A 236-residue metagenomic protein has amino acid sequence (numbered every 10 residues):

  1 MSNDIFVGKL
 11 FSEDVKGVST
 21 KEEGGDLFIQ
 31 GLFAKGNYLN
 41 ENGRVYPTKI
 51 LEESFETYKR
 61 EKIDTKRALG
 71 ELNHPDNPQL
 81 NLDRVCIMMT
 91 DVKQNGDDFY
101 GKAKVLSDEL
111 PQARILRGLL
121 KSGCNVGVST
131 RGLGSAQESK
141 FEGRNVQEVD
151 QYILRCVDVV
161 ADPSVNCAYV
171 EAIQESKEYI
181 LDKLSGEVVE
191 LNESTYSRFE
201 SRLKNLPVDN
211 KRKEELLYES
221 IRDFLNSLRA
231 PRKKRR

Functional and structural regions predicted by a protein language model:
M1-D64, V208: Polar/acidic, low-complexity leader/linker segments enriched in S/T/G and N/D
S2-L10, Q137-R144, Y169-R236: Intrinsically disordered, low-complexity terminal/linker regions enriched in Pro/Ser/Gly and acidic residues
G8-K9, D26-F28, T90-E193: Residue microenvironments linked to proteolytic maturation and disulfide-stabilized extracellular modules
F28, I50, P111-I115, R198 (+2 more regions): Exposed alpha-helical structural elements
F33-K35, E71-L72, A103, A161: Pocket-edge structural micro-motifs
K35-N42, D76-N81, L110-P111: Short, surface-exposed beta-strand/loop "edge" segments at domain boundaries and coil↔beta transitions
T57, I63-L80, V128: Short conserved beta-strand and strand-loop elements enriched in small hydrophobics with frequent Asp/Gly
D76-D97: Short, structured beta-strand-loop surface elements
